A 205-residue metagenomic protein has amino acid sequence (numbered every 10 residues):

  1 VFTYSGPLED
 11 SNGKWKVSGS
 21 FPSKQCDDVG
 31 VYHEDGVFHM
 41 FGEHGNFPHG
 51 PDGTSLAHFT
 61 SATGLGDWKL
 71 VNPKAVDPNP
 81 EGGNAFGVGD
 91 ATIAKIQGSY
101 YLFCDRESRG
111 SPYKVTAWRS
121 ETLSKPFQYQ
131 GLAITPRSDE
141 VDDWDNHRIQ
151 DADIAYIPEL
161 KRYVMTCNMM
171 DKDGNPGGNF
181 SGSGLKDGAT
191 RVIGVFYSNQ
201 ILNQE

Functional and structural regions predicted by a protein language model:
V1-E205: Carbohydrate-active catalytic/glycan-binding domains of CAZyme proteins, especially the secreted or lumenal ectodomains
